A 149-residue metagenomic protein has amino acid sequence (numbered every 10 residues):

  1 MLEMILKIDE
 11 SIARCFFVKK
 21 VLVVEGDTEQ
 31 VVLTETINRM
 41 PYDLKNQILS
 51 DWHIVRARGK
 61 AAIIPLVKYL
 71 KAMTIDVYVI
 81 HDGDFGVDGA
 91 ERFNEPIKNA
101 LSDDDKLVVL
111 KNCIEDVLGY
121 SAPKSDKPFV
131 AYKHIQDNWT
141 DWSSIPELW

Functional and structural regions predicted by a protein language model:
M1-W149: Acidic, divalent-metal-binding catalytic cores of TOPRIM and closely related two-metal-ion phosphodiester/pyrophosphate
